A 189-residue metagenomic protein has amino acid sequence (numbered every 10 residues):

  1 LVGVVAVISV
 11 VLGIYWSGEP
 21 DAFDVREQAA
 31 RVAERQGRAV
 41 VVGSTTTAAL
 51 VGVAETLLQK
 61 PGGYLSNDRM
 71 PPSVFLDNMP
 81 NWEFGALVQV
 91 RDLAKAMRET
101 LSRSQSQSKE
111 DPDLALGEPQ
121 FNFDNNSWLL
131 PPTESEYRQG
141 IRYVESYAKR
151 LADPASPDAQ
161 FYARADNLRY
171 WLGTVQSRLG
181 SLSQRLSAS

Functional and structural regions predicted by a protein language model:
V2, L50-V53, N67-P72, G140-I141 (+2 more regions): Aromatic-residue detector
V2-G13: Hydrophobic membrane-insertion alpha-helices, especially the h-region of bacterial N-terminal signal peptides
G3, V88, D92-K95, E99 (+3 more regions): A broad, structural surface signal
L12-V25: Hydrophobic single-pass membrane-insertion segments
R26-T133: N-terminal Sec/ER secretory leader and immediately downstream segment of secreted/extracellular precursors
E136-S189: Extended amphipathic alpha-helical interaction segments
